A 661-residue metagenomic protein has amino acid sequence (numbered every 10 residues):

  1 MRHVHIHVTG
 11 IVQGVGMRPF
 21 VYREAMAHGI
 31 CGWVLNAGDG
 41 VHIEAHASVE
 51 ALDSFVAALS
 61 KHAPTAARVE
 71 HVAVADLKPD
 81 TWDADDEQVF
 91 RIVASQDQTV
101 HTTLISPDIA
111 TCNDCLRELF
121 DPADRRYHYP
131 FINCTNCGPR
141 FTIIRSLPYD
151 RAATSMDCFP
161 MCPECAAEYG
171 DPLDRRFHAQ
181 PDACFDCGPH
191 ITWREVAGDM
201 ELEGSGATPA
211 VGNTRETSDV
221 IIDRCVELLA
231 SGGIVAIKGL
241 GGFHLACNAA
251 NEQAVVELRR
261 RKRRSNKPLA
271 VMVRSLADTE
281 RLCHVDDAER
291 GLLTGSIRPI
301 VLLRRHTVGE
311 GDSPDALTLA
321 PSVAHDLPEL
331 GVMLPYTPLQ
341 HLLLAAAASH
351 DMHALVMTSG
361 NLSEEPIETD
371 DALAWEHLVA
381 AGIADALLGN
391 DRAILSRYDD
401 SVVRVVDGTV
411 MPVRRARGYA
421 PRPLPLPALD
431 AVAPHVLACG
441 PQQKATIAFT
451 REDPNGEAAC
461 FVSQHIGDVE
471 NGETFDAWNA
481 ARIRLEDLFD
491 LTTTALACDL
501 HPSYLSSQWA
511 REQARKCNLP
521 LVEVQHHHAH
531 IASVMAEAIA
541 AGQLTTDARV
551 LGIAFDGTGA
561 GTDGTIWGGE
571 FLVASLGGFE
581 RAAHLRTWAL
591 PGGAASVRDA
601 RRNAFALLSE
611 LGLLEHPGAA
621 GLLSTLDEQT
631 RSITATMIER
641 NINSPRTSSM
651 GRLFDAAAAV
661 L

Functional and structural regions predicted by a protein language model:
M1-P181, F185, P189-T192: Intrinsically disordered, low-complexity, mixed-charge
H62, E168, R176, A347-D430 (+2 more regions): Internal gly/pro-rich beta-alpha loop/helix module that stabilizes soluble enzyme cofactors or their anionic handles
D76, G242-T307: A phosphate-binding glycine/aspartate-rich beta-alpha loop in the early core of alpha/beta enzymes
I234-A249, A354-P366, D556-I566, N641-L661: Conserved phosphate/anionic-ligand binding catalytic regions in large, soluble enzymes, centered on
V235-A236, D490-S503, L521-V522: Short glycine-rich phosphate-binding loop at a beta-alpha junction
L245, I300-L303, D400-R404, A445-R451 (+2 more regions): Short beta-strand scaffold segments in enzyme catalytic cores
A270, G389-D391, V462, D468-F475 (+2 more regions): Glycine-rich phosphate-binding loop plus the immediately following alpha-helix
E280-D286, L342, I367-E376, D400-S401 (+2 more regions): Conserved phosphate-binding catalytic cores of ATP/NTP-utilizing and phosphoryl-transfer enzymes
